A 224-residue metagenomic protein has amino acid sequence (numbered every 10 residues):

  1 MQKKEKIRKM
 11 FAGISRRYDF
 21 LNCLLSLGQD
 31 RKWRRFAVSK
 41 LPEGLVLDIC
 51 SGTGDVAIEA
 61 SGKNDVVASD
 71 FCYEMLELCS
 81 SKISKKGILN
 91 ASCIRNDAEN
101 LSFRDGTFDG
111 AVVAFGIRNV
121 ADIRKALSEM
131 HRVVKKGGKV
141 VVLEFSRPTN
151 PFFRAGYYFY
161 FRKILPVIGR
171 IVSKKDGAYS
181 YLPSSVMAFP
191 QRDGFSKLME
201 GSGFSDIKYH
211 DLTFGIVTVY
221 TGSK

Functional and structural regions predicted by a protein language model:
E5, R147-L198, K208: C-terminal alpha-helical "lid/dimerization" subdomain adjacent to the S-adenosyl-L-methionine
Y18, A111-V112: Hydrophobic beta-strand segment of the Class I
S26-G44: Conserved alpha-helix/loop element of class I SAM-dependent methyltransferases that forms part of the SAM/SAH-binding
L45-N100: Class I SAM-dependent methyltransferase SAM/SAH-binding core
E99-G110: A short acidic, Gly/Pro-enriched loop at the edge of an enzyme's catalytic core that lines a small-molecule cofactor
R124-K136: A short glycine-rich, Lys/Arg-flanked "PGG" loop and its adjoining helix->strand segment in the class I
G138-F145: Conserved beta-strand signature within the Rossmann-like core of class I S-adenosyl-L-methionine
S196, G203-K224: Core SAM-dependent methyltransferase catalytic element
